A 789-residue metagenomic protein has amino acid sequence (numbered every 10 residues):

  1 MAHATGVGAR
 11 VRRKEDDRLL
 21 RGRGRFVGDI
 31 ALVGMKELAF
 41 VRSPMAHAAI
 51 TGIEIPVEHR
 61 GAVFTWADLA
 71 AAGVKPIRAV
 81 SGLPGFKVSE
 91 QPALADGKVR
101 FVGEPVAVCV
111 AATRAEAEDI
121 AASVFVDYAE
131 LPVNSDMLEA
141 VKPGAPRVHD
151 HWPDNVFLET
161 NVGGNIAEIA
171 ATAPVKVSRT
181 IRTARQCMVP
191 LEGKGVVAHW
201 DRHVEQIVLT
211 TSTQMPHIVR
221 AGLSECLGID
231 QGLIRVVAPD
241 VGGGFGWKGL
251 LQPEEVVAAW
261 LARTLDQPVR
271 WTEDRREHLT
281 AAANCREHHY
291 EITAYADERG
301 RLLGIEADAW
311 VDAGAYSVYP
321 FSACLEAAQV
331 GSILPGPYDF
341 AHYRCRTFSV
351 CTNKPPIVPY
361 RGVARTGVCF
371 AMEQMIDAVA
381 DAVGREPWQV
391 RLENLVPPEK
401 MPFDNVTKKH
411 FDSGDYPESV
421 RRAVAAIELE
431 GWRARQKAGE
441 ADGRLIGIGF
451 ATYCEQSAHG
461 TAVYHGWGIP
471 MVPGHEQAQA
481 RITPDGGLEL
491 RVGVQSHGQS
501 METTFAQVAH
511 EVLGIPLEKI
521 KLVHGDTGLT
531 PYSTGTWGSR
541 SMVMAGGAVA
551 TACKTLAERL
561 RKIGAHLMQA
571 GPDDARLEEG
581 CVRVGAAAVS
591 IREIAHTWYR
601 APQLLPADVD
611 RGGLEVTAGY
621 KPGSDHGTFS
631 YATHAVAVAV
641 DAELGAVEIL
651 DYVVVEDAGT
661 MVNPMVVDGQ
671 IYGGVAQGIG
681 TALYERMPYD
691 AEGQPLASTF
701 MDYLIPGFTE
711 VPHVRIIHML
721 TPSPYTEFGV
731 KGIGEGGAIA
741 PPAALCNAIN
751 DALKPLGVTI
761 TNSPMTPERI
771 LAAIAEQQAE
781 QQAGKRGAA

Functional and structural regions predicted by a protein language model:
M1-P153, T264: Flexible, low-hydrophobicity surface segments
A9, E15-D17, V80-S89, D154-V196 (+6 more regions): Glycine-rich loop/linker segments at domain edges
D17-R18, F125-A129, Q214-P216, A221 (+6 more regions): Extended active-site and interfacial segments that coordinate phosphate-rich ligands in large catalytic machineries
A67-D68, G228-L233, R263-V269, E298 (+3 more regions): C-terminal catalytic domains of large/alpha subunits in multi-subunit enzymes
R78-S81, T172-Q186, W271-H278, S322-A323 (+2 more regions): Short Pro/Gly-enriched beta-strand edge/turn motifs at strand-loop
D96, E192-V197, H289, G447 (+4 more regions): Short glycine-rich loop/turn motifs
S212-Q214, A458-G486: Active-site-adjacent "gating/activation" loops or surface patches in catalytic cores
D240, G244-D266, R270-T272, M501-V508: Thiamine diphosphate
